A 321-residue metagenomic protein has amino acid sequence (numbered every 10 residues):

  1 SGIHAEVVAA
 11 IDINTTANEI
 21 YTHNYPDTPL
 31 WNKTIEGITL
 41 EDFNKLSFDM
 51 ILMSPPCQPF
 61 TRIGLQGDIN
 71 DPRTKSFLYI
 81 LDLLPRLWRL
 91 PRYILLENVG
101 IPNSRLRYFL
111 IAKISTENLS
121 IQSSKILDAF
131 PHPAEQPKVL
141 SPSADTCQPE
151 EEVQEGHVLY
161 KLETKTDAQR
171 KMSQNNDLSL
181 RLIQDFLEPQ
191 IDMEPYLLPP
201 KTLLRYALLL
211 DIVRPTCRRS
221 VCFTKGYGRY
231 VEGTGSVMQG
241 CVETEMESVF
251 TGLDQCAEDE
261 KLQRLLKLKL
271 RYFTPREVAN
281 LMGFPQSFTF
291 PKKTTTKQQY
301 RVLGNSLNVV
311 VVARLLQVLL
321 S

Functional and structural regions predicted by a protein language model:
S1-H4: Conserved SAM-binding loop of SAM-dependent methyltransferases across substrates and taxa, primarily the Class I
V7-A9: Short beta-strand element of Class I
N14: Conserved SAM/SAH-binding beta-strand->alpha-helix loop
N18-K45: S-adenosyl-L-methionine
I38-F48, C57-R229, Q239-E245: Class I S-adenosyl-L-methionine
M50-L52: N-terminal Rossmann-like NAD(P) cofactor-binding module of classical short-chain dehydrogenase/reductase
P56-Q58, Q286-S287: Short connector loops/turns at beta-strand edges and beta->alpha or beta->beta junctions
D177, I183-S321: C-terminal target-recognition/interaction regions appended to catalytic cores
